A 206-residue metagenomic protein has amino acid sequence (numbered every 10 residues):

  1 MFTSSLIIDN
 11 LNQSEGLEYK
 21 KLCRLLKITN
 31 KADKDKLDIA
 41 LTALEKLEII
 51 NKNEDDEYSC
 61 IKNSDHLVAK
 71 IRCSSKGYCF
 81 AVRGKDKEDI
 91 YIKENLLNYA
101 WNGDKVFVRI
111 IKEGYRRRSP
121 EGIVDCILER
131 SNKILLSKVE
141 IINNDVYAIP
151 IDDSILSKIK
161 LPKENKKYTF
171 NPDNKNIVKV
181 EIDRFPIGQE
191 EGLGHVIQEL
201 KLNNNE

Functional and structural regions predicted by a protein language model:
M1-E206: Charge-lined substrate channels and their catalytic hotspots, especially those that engage the 3′ end of RNA
